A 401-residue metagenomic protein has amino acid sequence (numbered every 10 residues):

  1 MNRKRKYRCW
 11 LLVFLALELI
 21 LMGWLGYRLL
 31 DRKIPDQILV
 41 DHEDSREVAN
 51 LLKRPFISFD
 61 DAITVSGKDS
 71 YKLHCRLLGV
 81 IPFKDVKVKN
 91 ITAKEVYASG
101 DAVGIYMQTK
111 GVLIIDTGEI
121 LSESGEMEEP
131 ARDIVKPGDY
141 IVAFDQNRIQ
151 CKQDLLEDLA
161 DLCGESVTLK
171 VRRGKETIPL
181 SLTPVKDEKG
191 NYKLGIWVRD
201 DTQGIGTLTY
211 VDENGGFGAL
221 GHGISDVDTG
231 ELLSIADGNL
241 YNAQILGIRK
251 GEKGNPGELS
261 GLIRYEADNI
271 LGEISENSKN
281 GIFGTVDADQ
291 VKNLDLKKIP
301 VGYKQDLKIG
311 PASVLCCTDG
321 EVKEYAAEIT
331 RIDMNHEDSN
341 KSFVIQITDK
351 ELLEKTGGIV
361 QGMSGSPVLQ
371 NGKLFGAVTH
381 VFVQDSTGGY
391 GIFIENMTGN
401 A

Functional and structural regions predicted by a protein language model:
N2-R3, L30, L52-Y97, E276-A326: Interdomain regulatory linker/hinge segments that flank or connect interaction modules in polarity/junction/synaptic
R8-G26: Hydrophobic membrane-insertion alpha-helices, especially the h-region of bacterial N-terminal signal peptides
Y71, K84, D101-V103, Q108-L113 (+9 more regions): Envelope-exposed proteins and targeting segments
L77, V86, I91, L156-I196: PDZ-domain C-terminal substructure recognizer with occasional recognition of PDZ-binding tails
E119-Y140, S364: PDZ/PDZ-like domain micro-motif
A131-Q153, V368-N371, F375-G376, H380: Conserved PDZ fold ligand-binding element
A143-E176, D385-T387, I392-N396: PDZ domains, with a preference for the canonical peptide-binding region formed by the helix
V185-Q361, Q370-N371, T379, D385-G399: Serine endopeptidase catalytic core focused on the charge-relay Asp
